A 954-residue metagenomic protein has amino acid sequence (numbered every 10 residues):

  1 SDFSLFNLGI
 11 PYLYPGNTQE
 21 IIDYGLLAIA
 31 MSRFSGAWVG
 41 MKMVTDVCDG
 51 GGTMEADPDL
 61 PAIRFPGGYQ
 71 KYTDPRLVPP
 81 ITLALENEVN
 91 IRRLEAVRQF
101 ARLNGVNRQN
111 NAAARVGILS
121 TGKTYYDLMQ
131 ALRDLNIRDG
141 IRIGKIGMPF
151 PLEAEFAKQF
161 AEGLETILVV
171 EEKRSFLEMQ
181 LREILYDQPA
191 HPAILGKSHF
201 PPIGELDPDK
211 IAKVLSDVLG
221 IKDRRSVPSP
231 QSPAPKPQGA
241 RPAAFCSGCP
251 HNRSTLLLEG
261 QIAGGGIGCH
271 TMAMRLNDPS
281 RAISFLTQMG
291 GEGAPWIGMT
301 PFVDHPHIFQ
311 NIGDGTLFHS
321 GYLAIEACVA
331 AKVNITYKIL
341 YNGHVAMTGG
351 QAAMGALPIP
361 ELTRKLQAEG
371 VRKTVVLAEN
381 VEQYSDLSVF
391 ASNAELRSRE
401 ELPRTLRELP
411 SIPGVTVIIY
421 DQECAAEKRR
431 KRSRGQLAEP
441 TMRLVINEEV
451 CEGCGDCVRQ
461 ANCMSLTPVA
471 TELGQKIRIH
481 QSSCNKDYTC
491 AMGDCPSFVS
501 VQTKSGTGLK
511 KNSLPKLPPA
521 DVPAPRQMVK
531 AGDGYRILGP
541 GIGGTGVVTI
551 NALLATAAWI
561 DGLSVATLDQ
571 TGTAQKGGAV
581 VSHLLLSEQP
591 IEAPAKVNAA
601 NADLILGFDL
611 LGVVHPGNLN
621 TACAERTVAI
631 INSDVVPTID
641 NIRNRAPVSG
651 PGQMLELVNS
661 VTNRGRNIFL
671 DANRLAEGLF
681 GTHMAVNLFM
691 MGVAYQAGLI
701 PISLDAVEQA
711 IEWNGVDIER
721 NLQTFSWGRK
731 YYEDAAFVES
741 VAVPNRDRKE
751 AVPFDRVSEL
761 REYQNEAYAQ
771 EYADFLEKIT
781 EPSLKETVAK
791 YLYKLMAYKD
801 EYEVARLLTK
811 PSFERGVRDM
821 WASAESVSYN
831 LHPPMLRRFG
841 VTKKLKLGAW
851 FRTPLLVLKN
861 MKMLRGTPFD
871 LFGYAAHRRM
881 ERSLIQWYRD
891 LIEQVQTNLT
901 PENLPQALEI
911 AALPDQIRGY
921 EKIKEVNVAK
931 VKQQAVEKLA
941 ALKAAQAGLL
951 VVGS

Functional and structural regions predicted by a protein language model:
S1-F34, V44, I262, I267-M347 (+3 more regions): Thiamine diphosphate
S1-L26, M31-S35, K42-V47, D59 (+12 more regions): Active-site cavity-forming subdomains of large catalytic enzyme subunits
S1-L5, Q99-F100, T124-L128, E153-A154 (+6 more regions): Structured alpha-helical segments in the cores of large, soluble enzyme domains
P15-F245, P250-H251, E259, I267 (+2 more regions): Flexible, low-complexity linker and terminal segments
G40-V44, L119-S120, V170-E171, G266 (+6 more regions): Short beta-strand segments
R98-N110, A114, E708-S954: Active-site loops and adjacent core secondary-structure elements that bind or stabilize anionic groups
L103-D187, D278-W296, H319-G321, Q351-I359 (+5 more regions): Glycine-rich, anion-gripping cofactor-binding loops and their flanking helix/strand elements in enzyme active sites
P360, K365, S500-G539, T545-E777 (+5 more regions): Active-site cofactor/cluster-binding pocket
